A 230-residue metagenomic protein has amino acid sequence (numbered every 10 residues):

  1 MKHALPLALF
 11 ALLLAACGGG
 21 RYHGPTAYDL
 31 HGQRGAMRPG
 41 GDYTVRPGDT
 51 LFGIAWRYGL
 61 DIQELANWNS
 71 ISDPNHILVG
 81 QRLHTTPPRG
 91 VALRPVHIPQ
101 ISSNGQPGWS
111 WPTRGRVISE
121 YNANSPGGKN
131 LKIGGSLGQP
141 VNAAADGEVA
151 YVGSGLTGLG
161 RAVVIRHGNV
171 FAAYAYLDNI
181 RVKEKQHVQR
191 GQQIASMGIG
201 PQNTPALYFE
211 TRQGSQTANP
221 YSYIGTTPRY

Functional and structural regions predicted by a protein language model:
L13-A16: C-terminal motif of bacterial Sec signal peptides marking the signal peptidase cleavage site
G18-Y28, R34-T44, G53-W56, L60-L93: Extracellular LysM carbohydrate-binding repeats and other cell-envelope/extracellular binding modules
S70, H167-G191: Short histidine-centered loop motifs in beta-beta connectors
L78-G160, Q189-R190, A218-Y221: Surface-exposed, glycine-biased beta-strand/turn segments
I118, E148-A150, D178, A195-G198: Conserved positions in beta-strands of structured domains
L131-G134, R161-H167, Y208-T211: Short, acidic/hydrophobic/Gly-rich beta-strand patch recurrent on exposed beta strands that often constitutes part
V149-D178: Zn2+-dependent peptidoglycan hydrolase active-site motif and core
V163, Q186-Y230: Conserved, short, structured surface segments that act as functional micro-motifs
